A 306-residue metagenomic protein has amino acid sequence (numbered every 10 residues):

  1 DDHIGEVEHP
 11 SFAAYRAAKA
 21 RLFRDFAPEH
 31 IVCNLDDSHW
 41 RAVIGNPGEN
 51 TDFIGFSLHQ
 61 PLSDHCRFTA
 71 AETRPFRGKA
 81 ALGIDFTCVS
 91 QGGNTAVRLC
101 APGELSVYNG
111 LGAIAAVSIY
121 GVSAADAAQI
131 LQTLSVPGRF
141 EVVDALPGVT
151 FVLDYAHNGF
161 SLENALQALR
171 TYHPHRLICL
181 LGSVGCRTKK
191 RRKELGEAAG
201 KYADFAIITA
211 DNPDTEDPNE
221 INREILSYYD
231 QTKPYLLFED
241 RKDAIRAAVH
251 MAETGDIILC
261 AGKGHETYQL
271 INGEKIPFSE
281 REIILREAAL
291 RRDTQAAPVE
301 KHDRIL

Functional and structural regions predicted by a protein language model:
D1-E8, R41-A96, V136-R139, V143: Extended acidic/charged loop-beta regions that coordinate divalent cations and stabilize anionic phosphate/carboxylate
D1-N46, L162: Flexible active-site lid/hinge loop adjacent to a nucleotide/diphosphate and Mg2+-phosphate binding pocket
Y15, V32, F68-A70, N109 (+4 more regions): Residue-level signal for inorganic ion chemistry
L22-A27, N46-N50, Y172, E197-Y202: Short, conserved loop/helix-junction motifs that constitute active-site signature segments in enzyme catalytic cores
C33-L35, S57, D144, E239-D240: Short loop/edge segments at beta-strand edges and connector loops that shape dinucleotide/nucleotide cofactor-binding
S38-R41, L62, D214, H265-T267: Glycine-rich nucleotide phosphate-binding loop and flanking beta-alpha elements of Rossmann-like dinucleotide-binding
G92, A115-G138, V142-L306: ATP-dependent carboxylate-amine ligase
V97-E104: A short glycine-threonine-serine/GTX helix/turn-capping micro-motif
